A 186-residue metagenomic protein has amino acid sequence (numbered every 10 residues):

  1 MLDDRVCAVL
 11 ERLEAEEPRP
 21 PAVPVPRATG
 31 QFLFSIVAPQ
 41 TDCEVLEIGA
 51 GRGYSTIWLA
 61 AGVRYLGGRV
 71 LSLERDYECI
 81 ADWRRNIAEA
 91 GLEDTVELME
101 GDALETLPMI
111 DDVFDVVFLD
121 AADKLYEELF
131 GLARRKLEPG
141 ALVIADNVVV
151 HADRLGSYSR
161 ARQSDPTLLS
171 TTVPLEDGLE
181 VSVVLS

Functional and structural regions predicted by a protein language model:
M1-V116, D123-I144, V148-S186: A short alpha-helical cap/connector motif
